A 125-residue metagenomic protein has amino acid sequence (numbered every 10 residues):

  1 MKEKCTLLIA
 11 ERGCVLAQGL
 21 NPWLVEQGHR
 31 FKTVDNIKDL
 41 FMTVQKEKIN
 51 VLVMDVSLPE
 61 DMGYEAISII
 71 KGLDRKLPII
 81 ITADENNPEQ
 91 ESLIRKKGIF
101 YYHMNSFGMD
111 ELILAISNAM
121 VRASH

Functional and structural regions predicted by a protein language model:
G13-K32: Two-component/phosphorelay signaling modules centered on CheY-like receiver
T33-V51: Acidic, metal-coordinating helix/loop segments flanking the phosphotransfer/catalytic sites of two-component signaling
Q45-E47, I70-K76, K97: Conserved phosphotransfer cores of two-component systems
N50-I70: Conserved phosphotransfer microenvironments
E85-H103: Alpha4 helix (beta4-alpha4-beta5 surface) of REC/receiver domains from two-component response regulators
F107-S117: C-terminal output helix
S117-H125: The C-terminal output helix
